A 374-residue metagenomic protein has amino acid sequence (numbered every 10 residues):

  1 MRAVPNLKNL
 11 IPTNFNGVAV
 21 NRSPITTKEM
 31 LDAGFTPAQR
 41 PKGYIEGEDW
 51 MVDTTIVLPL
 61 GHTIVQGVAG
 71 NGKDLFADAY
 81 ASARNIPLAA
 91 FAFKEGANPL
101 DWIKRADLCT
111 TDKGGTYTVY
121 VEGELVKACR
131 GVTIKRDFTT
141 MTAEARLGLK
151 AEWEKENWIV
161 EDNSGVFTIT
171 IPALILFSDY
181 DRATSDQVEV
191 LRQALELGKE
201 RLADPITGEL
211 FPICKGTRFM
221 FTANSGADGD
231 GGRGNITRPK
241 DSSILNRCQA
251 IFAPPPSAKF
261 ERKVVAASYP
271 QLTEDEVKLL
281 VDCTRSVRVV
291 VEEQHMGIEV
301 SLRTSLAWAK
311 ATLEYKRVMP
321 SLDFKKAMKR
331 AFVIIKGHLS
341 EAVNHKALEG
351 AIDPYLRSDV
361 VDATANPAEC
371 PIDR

Functional and structural regions predicted by a protein language model:
M1-R374: C-terminal regulatory/interaction module of P-loop NTP-utilizing enzymes
